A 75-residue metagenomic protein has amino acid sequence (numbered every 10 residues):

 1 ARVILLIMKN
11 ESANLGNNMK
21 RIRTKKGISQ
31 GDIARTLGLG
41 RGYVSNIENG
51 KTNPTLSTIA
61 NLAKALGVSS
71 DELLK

Functional and structural regions predicted by a protein language model:
V3-K25: A short, Lys/Arg-rich alpha-helix, primarily the initiator
N17, R21, R35, N46 (+1 more regions): DNA-binding alpha-helical recognition surfaces that contact promoter or target DNA
T24, R35, K64: Alpha-helical residues within the helix-turn-helix
G27-N46: Short alpha-helical DNA-recognition segment
N49, V68, K75: Short, conserved catalytic or interaction motifs in soluble domains
S57-E72: DNA major-groove recognition helix of helix-turn-helix/homeodomain DNA-binding modules
